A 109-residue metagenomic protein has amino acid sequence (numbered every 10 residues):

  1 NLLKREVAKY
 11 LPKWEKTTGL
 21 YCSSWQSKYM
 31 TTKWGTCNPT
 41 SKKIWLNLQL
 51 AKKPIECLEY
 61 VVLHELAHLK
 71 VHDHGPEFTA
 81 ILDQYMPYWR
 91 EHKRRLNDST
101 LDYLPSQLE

Functional and structural regions predicted by a protein language model:
N1-Y60, L69-E109: Active-site-proximal or metal-binding-adjacent scaffold patches in catalytic folds
E65: Walker B catalytic acidic pair
